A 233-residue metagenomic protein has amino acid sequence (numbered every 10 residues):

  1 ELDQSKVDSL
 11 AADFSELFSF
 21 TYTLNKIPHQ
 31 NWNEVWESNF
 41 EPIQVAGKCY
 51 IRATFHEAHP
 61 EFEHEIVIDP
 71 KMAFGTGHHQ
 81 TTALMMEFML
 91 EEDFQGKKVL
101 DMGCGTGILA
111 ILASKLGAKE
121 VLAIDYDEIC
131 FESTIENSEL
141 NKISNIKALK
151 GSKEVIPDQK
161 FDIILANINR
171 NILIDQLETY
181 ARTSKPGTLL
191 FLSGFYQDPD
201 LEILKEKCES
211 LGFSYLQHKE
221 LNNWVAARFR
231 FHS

Functional and structural regions predicted by a protein language model:
E1-P60: N-terminal auxiliary segments of SAM/dcSAM-dependent transferases
V7-D8, H78-H79, L177, L201-E202: Conserved strand-to-helix beginnings and helix N-cap segments that scaffold or border functional pockets
T21-T23, Y50, E120, N145-K147 (+1 more regions): Conserved beta-strand segments of alpha/beta enzyme cores
K26, G75, M102, I124 (+2 more regions): Active-site-adjacent beta-strand anchor residues
P42-Q80, M86: Proteins enriched for Cys/Gly/acidic motifs involved in redox and nucleic-acid/cofactor modification
M72, T76-P157: Conserved SAM/SAH cofactor-binding pocket of Class I
Y126-H232: S-adenosylmethionine
